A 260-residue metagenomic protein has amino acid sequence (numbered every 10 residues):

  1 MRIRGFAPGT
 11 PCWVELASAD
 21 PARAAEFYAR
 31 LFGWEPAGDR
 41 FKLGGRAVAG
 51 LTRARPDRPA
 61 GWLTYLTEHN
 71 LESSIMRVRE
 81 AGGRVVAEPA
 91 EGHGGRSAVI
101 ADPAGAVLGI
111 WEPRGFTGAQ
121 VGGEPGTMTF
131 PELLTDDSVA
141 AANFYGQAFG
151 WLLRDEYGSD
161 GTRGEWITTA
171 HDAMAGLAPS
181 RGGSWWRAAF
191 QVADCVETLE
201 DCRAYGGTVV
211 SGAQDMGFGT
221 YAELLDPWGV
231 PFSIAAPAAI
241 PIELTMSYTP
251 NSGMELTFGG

Functional and structural regions predicted by a protein language model:
M1, F6, L177-G183, R187-G260: A broadly structural signal marking compact, well-ordered functional cores that mediate small-ligand/cofactor/substrate
M1, G5, P11-W13, R55 (+11 more regions): Residue-level signal for well-ordered alpha-helical segments
M1-A22, W62-L66, W111-A142, W151-R154 (+2 more regions): N-terminal beta-strand motif that seeds the catalytic metal site of vicinal oxygen chelate
M1-A47, E80, E88-G94, L133-A173 (+5 more regions): Core segments of cupin and vicinal oxygen chelate
D20-A22, T64-A104, S138, A188-P231: Vicinal oxygen chelate
A29, L63-T64, R79-E80, I100 (+6 more regions): Surface-exposed beta-strand edges and their flanking turn/coil or helix-capping segments
F32-G61, P103-R114, L152-W185, A193 (+2 more regions): Conserved short beta-strand elements that form part of the metal-binding/catalytic scaffold of enzyme active sites
